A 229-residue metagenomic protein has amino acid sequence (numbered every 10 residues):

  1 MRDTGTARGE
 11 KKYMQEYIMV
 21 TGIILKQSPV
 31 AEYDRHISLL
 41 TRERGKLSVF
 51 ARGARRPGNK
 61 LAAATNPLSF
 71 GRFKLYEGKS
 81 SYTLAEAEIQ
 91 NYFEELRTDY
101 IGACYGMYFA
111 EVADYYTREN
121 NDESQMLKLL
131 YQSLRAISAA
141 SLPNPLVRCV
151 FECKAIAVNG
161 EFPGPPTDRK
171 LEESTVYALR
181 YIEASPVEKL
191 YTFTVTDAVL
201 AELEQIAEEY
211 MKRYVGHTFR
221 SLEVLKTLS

Functional and structural regions predicted by a protein language model:
M1-Y13: N-terminal amphipathic/basic-hydrophobic helices that include classical n-h-c signal peptides and signal-anchor
E10-R35, L40-S229: Non-catalytic alpha-helical scaffolds and adjoining flexible linkers that form interface surfaces for assembly
